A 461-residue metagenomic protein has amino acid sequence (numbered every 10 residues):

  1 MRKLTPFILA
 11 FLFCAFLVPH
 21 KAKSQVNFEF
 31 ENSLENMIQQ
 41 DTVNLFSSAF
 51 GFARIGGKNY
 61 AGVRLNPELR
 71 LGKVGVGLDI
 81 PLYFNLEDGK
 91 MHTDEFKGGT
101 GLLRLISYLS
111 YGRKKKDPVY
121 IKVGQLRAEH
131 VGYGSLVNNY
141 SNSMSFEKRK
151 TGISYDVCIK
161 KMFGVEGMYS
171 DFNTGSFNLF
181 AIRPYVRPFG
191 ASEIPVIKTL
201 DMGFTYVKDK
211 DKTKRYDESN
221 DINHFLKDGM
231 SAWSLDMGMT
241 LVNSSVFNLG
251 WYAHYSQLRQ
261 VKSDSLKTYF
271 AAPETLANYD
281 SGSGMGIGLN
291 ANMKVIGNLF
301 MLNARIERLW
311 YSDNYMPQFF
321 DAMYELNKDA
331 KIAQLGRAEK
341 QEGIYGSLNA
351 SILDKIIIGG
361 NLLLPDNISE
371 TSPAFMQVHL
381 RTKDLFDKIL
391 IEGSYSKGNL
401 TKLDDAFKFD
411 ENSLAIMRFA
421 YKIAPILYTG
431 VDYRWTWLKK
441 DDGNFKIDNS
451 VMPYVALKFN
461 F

Functional and structural regions predicted by a protein language model:
M1-Q40, S245, F461: Cleavable N-terminal export/targeting peptides
Q25-N66: Short glycine/proline- and aromatic-enriched beta-strand/turn motifs that initiate or cap beta-hairpins
V26-F28, D41, K58, G75 (+3 more regions): Signature for the C-terminal beta-barrel architecture of outer-membrane proteins
N59-L86, F163: Glycine- and aromatic-enriched membrane insertion/assembly motifs of diderm outer-membrane and organelle channel
P67-V76, R113-D117, I423-P425: Short, solvent-exposed loop/edge-beta patches enriched in aromatic
V74-Y108, G134-V137, T275-A277: Surface-exposed loop and membrane-interface regions of Gram-negative outer-membrane beta-barrel proteins
L109, P184, I447-F461: Outer-membrane beta-barrel "beta-signal"
L390-E392, L414-T429, L457: Conserved C-terminal beta-signal and adjacent last beta-strands/turns of outer-membrane beta-barrel proteins
